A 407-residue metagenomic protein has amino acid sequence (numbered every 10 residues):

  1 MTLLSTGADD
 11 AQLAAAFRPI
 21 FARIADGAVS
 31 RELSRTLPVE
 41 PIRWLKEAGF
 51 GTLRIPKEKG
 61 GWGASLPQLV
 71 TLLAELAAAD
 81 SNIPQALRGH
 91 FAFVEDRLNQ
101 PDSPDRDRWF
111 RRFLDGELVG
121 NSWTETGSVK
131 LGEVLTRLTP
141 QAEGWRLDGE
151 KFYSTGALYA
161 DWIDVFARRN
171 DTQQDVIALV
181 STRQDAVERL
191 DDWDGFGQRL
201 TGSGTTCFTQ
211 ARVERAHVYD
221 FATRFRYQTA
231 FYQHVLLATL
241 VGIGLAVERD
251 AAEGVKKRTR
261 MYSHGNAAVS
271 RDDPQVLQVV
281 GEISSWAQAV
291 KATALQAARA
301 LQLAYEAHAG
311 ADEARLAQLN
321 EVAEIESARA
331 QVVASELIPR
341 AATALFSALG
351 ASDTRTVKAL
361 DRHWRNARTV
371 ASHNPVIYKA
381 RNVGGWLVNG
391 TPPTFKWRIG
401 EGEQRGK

Functional and structural regions predicted by a protein language model:
L4, A8-A11, V235, A267 (+4 more regions): Register-specific recognition of a single heptad position within extended alpha-helical repeats
P19, I243, D250, E282 (+5 more regions): Charged, amphipathic alpha-helical oligomerization/scaffolding segments
V29-E32, A289-V332, F346-L349: C-terminal helix-coil-helix/basic helical segment that borders enzyme active sites and/or dimer interfaces and provides
V39-E47, T52-E150, T155: Glycine-rich flavin
F152-A157, Y232-L236, V370-H373: Glycine-rich phosphate/pyrophosphate-binding beta-alpha loops
Y153-R189: A short core secondary-structure module
G195-Q288: Glycine-rich beta->alpha junctions and the first turn(s) of the following alpha-helix
S347-K407: Glycine-rich phosphate/cofactor-binding loops in nucleotide/flavin-utilizing enzymes
